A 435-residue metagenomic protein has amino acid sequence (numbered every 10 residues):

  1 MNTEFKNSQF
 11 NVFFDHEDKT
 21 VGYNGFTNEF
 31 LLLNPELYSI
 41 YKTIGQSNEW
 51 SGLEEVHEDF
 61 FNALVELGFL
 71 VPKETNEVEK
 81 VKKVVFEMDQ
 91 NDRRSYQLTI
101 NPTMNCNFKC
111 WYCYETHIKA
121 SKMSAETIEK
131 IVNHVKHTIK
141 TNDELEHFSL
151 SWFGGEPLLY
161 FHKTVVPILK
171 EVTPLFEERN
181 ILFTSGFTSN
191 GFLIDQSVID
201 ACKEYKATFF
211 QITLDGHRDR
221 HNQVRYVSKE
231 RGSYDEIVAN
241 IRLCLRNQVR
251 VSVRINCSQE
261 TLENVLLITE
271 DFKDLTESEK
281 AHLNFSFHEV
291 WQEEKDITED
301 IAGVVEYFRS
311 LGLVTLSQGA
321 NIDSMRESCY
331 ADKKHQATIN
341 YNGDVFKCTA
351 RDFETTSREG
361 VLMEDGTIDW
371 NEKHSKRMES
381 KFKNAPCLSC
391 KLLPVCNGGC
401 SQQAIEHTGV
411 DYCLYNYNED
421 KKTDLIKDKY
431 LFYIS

Functional and structural regions predicted by a protein language model:
M1-F60, K383-S435: Radical SAM enzyme core and accessory elements
N7-Y23, T27-L32, H57-T99, D143: N-terminal [4Fe-4S]-dependent radical SAM core
F86-Y114, V132, K136, K140-S151 (+2 more regions): N-terminal pre-triad scaffold of radical SAM enzymes
Q97, E129-S151, Y160-V290: Radical SAM/AdoMet-radical enzyme domain recognition
K109, C113-T116, R351, L393 (+1 more regions): Cys/His-rich metal-chelating microdomains
D219-V224, E260, A281-D300, Q318-S328 (+1 more regions): Flexible glycine/acidic-rich beta-alpha junction loops that bind and position SAM and/or redox cofactors in anaerobic
T298-S324, A350-N397: C-terminal accessory region of radical SAM enzymes
Y330-K334: Short, small/polar residue-rich loop motifs at catalytic or cofactor-binding pockets
